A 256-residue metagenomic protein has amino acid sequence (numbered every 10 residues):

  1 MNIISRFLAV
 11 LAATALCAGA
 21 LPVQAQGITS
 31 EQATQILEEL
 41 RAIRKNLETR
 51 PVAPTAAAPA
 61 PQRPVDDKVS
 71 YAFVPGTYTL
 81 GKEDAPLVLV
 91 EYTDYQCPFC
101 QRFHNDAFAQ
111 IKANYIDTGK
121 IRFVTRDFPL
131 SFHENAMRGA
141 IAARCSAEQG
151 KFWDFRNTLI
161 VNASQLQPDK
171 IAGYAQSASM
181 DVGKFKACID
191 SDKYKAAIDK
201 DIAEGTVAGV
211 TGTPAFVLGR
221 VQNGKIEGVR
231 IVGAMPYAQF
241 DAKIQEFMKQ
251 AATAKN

Functional and structural regions predicted by a protein language model:
N2-V10, V23-D66: N-terminal targeting signals for export/organelle localization
I4, Q26-T29, A33-L37, G173-N256: C-terminal cap of thioredoxin/glutaredoxin-like
A9-G19: Bacterial N-terminal signal peptides
P51-V52, D154-T158, K184-C188, K255: Surface-exposed patches in mature extracellular/periplasmic domains of secreted proteins
S70-L87, Y115: A short beta-strand-turn-helix
A85, Y95-Q176, E246: Structural alpha/beta surface segment adjacent to cysteine/selenocysteine redox centers across thiol/disulfide enzymes
V88-E91, R122-T125, A215-V217: Structural recognition of the beta-strand scaffold that forms the well-ordered cores of secreted hydrolase catalytic
T93-Q96, G212: Short pre-active-site segment immediately N-terminal to redox-active cysteine/selenocysteine motifs in thiol-based
